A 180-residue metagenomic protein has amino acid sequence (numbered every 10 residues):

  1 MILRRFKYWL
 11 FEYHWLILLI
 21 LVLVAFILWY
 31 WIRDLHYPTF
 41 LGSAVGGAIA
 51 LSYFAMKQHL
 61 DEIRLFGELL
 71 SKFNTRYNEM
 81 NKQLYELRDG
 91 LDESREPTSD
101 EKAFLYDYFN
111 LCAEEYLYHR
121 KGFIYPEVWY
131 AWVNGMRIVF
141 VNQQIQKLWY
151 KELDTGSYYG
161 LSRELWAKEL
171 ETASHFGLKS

Functional and structural regions predicted by a protein language model:
I2-F11, H59-S180: Amphipathic alpha-helical "stem/stalk" segments
L10-R64, E68: Membrane-embedded hydrophobic alpha-helical segments
